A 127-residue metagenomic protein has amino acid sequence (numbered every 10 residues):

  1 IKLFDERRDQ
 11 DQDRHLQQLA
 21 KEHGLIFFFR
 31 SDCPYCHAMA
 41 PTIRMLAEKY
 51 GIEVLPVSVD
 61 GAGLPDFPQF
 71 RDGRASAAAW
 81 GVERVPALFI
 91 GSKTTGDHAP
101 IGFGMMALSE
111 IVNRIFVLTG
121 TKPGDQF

Functional and structural regions predicted by a protein language model:
I1-A20, T119-P123, F127: N-terminal leader/targeting and pre-domain segments
E6, Q10, R30, P34-H37 (+1 more regions): Soluble non-cytosolic domains of exported or imported proteins
Q17-C33: Short active-site neighborhood of thiol/selenol oxidoreductases, capturing the structured segment around
F27-F28, G51-G73: Thiol-based oxidoreductase modules, predominantly thioredoxin-like and allied folds used for disulfide exchange
S31-Y35, D60-L64, G96: Solvent-exposed loop/turn segments at secondary-structure junctions within structured extracellular/periplasmic domains
H37-Y50: Typically the conserved alpha-helix immediately C-terminal to a functionally engaged Cys/Sec in thioredoxin-like
L64-P68, A75-A78, R84, F89 (+2 more regions): C-terminal soluble interaction/assembly domains
F89-F127: Non-catalytic, surface beta->alpha helical segment in thiol-disulfide oxidoreductase systems
